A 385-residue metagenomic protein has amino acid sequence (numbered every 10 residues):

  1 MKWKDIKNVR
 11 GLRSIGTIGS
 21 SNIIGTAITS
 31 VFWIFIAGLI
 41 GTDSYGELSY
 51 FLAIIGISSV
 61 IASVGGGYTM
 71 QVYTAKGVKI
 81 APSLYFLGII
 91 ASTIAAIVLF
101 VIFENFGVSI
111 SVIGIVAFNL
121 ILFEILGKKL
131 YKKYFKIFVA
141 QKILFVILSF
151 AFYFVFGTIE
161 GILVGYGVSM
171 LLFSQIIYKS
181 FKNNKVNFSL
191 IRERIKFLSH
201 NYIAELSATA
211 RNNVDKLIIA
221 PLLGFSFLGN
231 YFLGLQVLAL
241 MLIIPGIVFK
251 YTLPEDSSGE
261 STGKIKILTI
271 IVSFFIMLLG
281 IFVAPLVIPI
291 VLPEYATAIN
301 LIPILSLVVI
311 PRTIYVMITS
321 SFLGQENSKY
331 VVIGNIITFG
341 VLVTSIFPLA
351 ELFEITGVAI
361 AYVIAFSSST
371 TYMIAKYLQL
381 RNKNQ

Functional and structural regions predicted by a protein language model:
K7-V64, S199-S226, L342-F347, Y362 (+1 more regions): Signature of the first transmembrane helix
G11-L12, S49, A75-I90, I195 (+3 more regions): Interfacial transmembrane-helix starts/ends
I15-G25, V78, P82, I125-F150 (+4 more regions): Alpha-helical transmembrane segments of multi-pass membrane transporters/permeases
T17-T29, Q141, I159-I177, F181-P254 (+1 more regions): Transmembrane helical elements of multi-pass membrane transporters/channels
I23, A27-S30, A62-S63, Y68 (+4 more regions): Alpha-helical transmembrane segments of multi-pass membrane transport and lipid-handling proteins
A27-F35, S92-L99, V139-T158, L172-I176 (+3 more regions): Alpha-helical transmembrane segments of multi-pass membrane transporters and transport-associated inner-membrane enzymes
T29, W33, S59-V78, L238-E260 (+1 more regions): Helix-loop junctions and terminal segments of transmembrane helices in multi-pass membrane transport/translocation
F86-I203, L307, P311-V316, S320 (+1 more regions): Hydrophobic transmembrane helix module of multi-pass membrane transport proteins
